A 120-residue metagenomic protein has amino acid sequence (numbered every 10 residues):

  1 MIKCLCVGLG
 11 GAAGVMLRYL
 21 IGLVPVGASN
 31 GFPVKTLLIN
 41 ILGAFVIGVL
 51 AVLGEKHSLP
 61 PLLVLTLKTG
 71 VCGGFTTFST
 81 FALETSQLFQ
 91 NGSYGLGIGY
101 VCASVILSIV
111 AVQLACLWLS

Functional and structural regions predicted by a protein language model:
M1-S120: Membrane-interface helix-loop junctions in multi-pass transporters/channels
